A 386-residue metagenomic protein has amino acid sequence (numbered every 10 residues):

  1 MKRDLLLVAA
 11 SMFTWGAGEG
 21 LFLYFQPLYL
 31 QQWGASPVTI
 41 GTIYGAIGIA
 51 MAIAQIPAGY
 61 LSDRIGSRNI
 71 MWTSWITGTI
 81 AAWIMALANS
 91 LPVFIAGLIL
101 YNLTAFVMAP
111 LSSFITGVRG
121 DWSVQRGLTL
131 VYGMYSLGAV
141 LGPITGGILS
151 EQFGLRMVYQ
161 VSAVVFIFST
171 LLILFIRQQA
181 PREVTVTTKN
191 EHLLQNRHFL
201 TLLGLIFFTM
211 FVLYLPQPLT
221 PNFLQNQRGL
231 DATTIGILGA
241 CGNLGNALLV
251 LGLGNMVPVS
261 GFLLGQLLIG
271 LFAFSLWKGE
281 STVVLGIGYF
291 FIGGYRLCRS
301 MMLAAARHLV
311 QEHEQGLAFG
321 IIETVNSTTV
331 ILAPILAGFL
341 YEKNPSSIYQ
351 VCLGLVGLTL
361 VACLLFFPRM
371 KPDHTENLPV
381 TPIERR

Functional and structural regions predicted by a protein language model:
M1-K2, R177-G204, V380-R386: Juxtamembrane intracellular "pre-TM" segments in multi-pass secondary transporters
K2-G48, F199-L205, T209-L238: Helix-loop boundary and gating motifs at the non-cytosolic
I49-I53, I237-M256: Transmembrane alpha-helices of Major Facilitator/SLC transporters
I53-N89: Conserved MFS/SLC helix-loop-helix module at the cytosolic interface between two early adjacent transmembrane helices
Q55-G66, L248-V259, Y341: Helix-to-loop junctions at the C-terminal end of transmembrane segments in multipass secondary transporters
N69-I84, A163, G261-F274: Structural signature of the two symmetry-related core transmembrane helices
L98-Y135: Cytoplasmic helix-loop-helix junction between adjacent transmembrane helices in 12-TM secondary transporters
S260-R299: C-terminal transmembrane helical hairpin of 12-TM major facilitator-type secondary transporters
